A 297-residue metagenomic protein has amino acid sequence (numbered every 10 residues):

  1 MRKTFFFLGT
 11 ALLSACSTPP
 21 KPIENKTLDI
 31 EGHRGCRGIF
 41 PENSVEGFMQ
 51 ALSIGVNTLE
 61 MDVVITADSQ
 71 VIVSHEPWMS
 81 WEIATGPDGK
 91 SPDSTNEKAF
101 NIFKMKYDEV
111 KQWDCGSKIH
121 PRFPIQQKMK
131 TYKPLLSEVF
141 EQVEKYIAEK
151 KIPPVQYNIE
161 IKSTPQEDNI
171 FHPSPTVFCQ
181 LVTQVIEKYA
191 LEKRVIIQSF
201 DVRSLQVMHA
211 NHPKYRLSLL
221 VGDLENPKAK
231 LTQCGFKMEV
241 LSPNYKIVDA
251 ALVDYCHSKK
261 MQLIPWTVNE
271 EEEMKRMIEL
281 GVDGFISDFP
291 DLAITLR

Functional and structural regions predicted by a protein language model:
M1-E24: Bacterial Sec-dependent N-terminal signal peptides
C16-R297: Phosphate-group recognition and catalysis centered on beta-loop-alpha active-site segments
